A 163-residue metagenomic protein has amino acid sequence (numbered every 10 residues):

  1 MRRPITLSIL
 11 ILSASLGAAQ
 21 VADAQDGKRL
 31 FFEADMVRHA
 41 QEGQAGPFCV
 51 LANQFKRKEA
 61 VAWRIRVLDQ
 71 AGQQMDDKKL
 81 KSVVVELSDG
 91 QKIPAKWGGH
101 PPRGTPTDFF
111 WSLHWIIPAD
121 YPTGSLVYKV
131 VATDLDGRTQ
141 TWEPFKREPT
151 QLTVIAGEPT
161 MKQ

Functional and structural regions predicted by a protein language model:
M1-S8: Bacterial N-terminal signal peptides that target proteins for export
S8-G17: Bacterial N-terminal signal peptides
A18-A24: Boundary at the C-terminal end of the N-terminal hydrophobic targeting segment
A24-A62, R66-L68, I155-Q163: Beta-strand-rich domain onsets/edges
F55, E59, L68-W97: Short flexible loop/turn segments that cap and initiate beta-strands
R103-I116, P122: Aromatic sugar-binding surface patches on proteins that engage polysaccharides or sugar-phosphate polymers
L113, D120-K146: Internal, hydrophobic beta-strand segments that form the core of beta-sheet-rich folds
R138-Q163: Short beta-strand elements
